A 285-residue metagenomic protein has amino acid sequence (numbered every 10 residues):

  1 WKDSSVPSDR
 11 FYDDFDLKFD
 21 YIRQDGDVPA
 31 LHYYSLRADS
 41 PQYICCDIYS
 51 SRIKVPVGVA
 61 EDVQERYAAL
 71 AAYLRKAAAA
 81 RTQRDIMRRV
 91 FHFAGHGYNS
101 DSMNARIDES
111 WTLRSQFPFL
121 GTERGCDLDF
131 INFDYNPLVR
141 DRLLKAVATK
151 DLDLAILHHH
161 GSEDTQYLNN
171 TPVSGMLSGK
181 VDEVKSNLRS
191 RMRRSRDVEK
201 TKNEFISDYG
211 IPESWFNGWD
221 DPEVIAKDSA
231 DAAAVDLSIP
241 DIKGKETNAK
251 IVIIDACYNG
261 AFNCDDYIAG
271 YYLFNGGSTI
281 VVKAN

Functional and structural regions predicted by a protein language model:
W1-N285: Cysteine-dependent hydrolase recognition
